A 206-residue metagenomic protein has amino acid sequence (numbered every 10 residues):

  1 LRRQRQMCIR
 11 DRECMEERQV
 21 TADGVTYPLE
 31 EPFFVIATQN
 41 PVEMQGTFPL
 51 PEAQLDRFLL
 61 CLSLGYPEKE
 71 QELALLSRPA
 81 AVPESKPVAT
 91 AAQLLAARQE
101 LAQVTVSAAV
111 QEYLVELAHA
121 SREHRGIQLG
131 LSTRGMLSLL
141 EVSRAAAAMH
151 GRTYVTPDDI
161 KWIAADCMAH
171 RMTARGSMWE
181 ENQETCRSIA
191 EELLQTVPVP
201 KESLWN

Functional and structural regions predicted by a protein language model:
R2-I9: Short, small-residue-biased leader/transition segments that mark boundaries at the very start of proteins
R10-D11, T38, F58, L114 (+2 more regions): Conserved RecA-like P-loop NTPase ATPase core
R12-E16, E43-G46, S63, S77 (+7 more regions): Signal for well-folded cores of large energy- and translation-related assemblies
M15-A89, L95-V104, R144-M149: Canonical AAA+ ATPase core
K69, L73-S77, Q111, V115 (+1 more regions): An amphipathic alpha-helix signature
K86-L139: Conserved AAA+ ATPase small/helical "lid" subdomain
E123-N206: C-terminal engagement/docking regions of AAA+ P-loop ATPases
